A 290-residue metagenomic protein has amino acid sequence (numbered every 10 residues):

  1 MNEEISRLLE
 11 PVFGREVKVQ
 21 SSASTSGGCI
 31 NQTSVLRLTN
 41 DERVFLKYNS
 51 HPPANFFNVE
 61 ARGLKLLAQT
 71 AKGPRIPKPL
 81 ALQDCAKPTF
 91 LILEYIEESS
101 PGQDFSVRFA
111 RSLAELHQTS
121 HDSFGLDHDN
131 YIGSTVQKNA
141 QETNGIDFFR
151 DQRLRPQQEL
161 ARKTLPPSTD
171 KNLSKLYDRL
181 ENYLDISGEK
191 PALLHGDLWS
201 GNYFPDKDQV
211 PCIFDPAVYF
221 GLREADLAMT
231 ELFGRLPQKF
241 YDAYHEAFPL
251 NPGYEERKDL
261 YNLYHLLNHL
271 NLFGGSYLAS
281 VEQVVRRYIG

Functional and structural regions predicted by a protein language model:
M1-R15, H121-L193: An alpha-helical support segment within catalytic cores of ATP-dependent transferases
M1-V17, P88, H269-N271, G275-G290: Regulatory N- and C-terminal appendages and interdomain linkers associated with kinase/kinase-like NTP transferase
E16-S24, L250: Short secondary-structure junctions
A23-D147: ATP-binding pocket architecture of kinase catalytic cores
R43, C85-S106, Q118, D151-R155 (+2 more regions): A glycine-centered beta->alpha junction motif in the catalytic cores of kinase/phosphotransferase enzymes
K65-A68, E231, N262: A cross-family signal for key residues in well-ordered alpha-helices that form functional helical elements
F105, R235, G290: Phosphate/dinucleotide-binding and metal-coordinating scaffold of catalytic cores in nucleotide-dependent enzymes
Q141-R150, E159, S187-L193, S200 (+3 more regions): Active-site Asp-x-Gly
